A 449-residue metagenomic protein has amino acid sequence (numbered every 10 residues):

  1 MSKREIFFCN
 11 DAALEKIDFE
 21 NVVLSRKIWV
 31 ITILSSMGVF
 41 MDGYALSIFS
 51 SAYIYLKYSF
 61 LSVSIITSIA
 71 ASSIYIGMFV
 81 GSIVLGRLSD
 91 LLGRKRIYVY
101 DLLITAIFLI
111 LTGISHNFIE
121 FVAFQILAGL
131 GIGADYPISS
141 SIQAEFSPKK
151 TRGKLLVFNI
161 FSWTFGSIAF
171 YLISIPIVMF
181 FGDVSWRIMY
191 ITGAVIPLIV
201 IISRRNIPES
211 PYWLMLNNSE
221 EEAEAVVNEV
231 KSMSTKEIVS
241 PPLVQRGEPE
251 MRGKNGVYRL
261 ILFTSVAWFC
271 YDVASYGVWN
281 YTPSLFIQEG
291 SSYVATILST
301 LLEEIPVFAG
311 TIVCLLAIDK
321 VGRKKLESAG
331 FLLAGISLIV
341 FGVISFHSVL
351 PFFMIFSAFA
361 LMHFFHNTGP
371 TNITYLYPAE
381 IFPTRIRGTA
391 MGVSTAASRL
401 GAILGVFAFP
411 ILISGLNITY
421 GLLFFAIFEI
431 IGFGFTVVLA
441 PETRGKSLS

Functional and structural regions predicted by a protein language model:
M1-S449: Transmembrane-helix signature of 12-pass secondary carriers
